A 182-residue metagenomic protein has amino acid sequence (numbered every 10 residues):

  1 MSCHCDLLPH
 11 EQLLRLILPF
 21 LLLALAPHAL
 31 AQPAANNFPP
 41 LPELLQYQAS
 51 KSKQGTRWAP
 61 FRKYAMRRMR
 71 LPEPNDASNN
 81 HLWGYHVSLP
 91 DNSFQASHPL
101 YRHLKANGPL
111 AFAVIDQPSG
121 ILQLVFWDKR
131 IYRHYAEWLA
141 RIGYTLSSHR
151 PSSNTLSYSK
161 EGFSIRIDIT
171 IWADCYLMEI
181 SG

Functional and structural regions predicted by a protein language model:
M1-L13: N-terminal secretory signal peptides that target proteins for export/translocation
L13-P19: Sec-dependent signal peptide recognition, specifically the positively charged N-region followed immediately by
S50-R70, K129-L146: Amphipathic alpha-helical segments
W58-F94: N-terminal, post-signal-peptide region of Sec/Tat-exported proteins
S88, F94-L156: Long, charged/polar, surface-exposed segments that mediate recognition or autoinhibition
S157-A173, E179: Short, exposed beta-strand-loop hairpins at the edges of beta-sheets in extracellular/periplasmic proteins
